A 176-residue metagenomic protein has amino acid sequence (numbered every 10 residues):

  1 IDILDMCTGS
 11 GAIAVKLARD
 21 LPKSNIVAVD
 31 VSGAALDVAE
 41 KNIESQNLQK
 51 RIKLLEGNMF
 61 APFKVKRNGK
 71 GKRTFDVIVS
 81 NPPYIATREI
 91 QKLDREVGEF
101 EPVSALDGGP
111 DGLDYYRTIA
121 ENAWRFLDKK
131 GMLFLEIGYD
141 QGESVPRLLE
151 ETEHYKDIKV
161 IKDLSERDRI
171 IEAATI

Functional and structural regions predicted by a protein language model:
I1-K92: Conserved SAM/SAH cofactor-binding pocket of Class I
L17, V97, I119-A123: Class I S-adenosylmethionine-dependent transferase superfamily signal
P22, L48, P102, E153-H154: Proline-centered flexible-loop/turn and helix-kink motifs
N81, F100, E136: Alpha/beta-hydrolase-fold catalytic nucleophile elbow
Y84, A174-I176: C-terminal beta-strand of the catalytic ATP-binding
Y84-D114: Mobile active-site "lid"/loop adjacent to the S-adenosyl-L-methionine
P110-A174: Conserved Class I SAM-dependent methyltransferase catalytic core
